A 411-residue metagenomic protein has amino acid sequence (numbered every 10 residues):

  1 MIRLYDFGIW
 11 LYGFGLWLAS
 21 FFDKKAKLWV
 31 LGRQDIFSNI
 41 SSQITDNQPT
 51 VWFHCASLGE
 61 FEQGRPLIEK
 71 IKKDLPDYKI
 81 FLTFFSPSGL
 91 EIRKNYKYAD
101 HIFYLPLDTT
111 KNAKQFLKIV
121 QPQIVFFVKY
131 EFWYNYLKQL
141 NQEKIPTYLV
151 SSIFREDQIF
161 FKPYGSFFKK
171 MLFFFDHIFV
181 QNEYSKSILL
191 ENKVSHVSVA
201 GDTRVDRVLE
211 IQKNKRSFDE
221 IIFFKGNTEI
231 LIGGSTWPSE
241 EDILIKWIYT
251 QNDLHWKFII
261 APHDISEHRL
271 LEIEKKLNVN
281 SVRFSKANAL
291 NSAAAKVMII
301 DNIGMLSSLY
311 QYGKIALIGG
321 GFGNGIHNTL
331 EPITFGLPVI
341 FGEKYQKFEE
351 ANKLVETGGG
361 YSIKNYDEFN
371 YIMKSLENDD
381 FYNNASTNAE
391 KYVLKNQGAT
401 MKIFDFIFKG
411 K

Functional and structural regions predicted by a protein language model:
R3-W17, F21: Low-complexity, intrinsically disordered, cysteine-poor segments enriched in small/polar and charged residues
W17-N214, I232, T236-P238, Q251 (+1 more regions): Active-site and donor-binding regions of nucleotide-sugar-utilizing enzymes
E60-D74, K213-A287: Conserved catalytic-core segment of nucleotide-activated headgroup transferases in glycan assembly
R93, K97-I102, L271-I300: Nucleotide-activated donor-binding/catalytic signature segment of Leloir-type glycosyltransferases, i.e., the conserved
I145-T147, F258, S281, V339: Hydrophobic beta-strand scaffold residues
F175, E191, L306-K391: Catalytic binding pocket for nucleotide-activated donors in carbohydrate/polymer assembly enzymes
R204, V282-N324, T329: Donor nucleotide-activated moiety binding/catalytic core segment of transferases that use nucleotide-activated donors
N396-K411: C-terminal alpha-helical cap of glycosyltransferases
